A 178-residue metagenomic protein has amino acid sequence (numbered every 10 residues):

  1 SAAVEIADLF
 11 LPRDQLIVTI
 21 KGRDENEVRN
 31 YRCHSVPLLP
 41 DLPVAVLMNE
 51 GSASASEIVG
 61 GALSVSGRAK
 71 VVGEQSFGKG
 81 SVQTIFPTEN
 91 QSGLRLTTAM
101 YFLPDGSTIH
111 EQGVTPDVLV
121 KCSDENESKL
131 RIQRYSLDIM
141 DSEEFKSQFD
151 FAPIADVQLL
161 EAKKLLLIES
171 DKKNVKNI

Functional and structural regions predicted by a protein language model:
S1-I178: C-terminal "post-core" interaction segments
